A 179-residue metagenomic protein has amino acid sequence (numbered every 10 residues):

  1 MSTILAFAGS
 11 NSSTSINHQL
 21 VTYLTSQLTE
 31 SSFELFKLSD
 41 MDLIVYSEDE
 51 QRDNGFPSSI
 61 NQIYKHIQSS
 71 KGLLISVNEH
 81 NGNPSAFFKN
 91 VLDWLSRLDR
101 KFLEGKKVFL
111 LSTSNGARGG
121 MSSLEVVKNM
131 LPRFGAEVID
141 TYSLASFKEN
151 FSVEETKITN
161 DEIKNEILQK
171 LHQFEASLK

Functional and structural regions predicted by a protein language model:
M1-R97, V153-A176: N-terminal beta1-alpha1-beta2 submodule of the flavodoxin-like/Rossmannoid cofactor-binding fold
K37-L38, S143-F147: Short glycine-rich catalytic loops that host catalytic nucleophiles or stabilize transition states across multiple
R100: Flexible loop/hinge segments that line or gate small-molecule binding clefts
E104-A145: Short, glycine-/small-residue-rich phosphate/pyrophosphate-handling segment
K148-S152: Glycine-rich flavin
